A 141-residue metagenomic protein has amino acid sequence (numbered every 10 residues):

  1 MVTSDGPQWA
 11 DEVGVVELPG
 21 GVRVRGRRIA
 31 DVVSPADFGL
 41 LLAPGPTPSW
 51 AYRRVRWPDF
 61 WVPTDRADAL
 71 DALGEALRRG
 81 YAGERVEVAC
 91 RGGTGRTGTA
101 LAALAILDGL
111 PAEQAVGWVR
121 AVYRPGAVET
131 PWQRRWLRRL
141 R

Functional and structural regions predicted by a protein language model:
M1-E87, A102-R141: Cys-dependent protein tyrosine phosphatase-like superfamily
C90: Short cysteine clusters
G93: Conserved G/P- and acidic residue-centered "switch" motifs that form tight phosphate/ATP-binding loops in soluble
T97: Ser/Thr-glycine-rich phosphate-binding loops at phosphate-binding pockets of nucleotides, nucleotide cofactors
